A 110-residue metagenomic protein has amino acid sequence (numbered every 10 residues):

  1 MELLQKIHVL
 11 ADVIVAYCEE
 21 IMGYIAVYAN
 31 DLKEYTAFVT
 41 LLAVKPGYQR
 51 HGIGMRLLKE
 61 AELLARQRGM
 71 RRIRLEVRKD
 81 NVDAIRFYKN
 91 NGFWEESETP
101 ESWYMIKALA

Functional and structural regions predicted by a protein language model:
M1-L41, K45, L58-E60, L64 (+2 more regions): Acetyl-CoA-dependent GNAT
N30-L32, V44-G47, D80-V82, A110: Short coil/turn motifs at secondary-structure junctions
E34, G52, D83: Residues that form or flank phosphate/diphosphate-binding pockets in enzymes that use nucleotide phosphates
L41, Q49, V77: Base-recognition residues in the alpha-helical recognition helix of bacterial helix-turn-helix
L42, L57-L58, L75, L109: Generic leucine side-chain signal with a strong bias for well-ordered alpha-helical environments
V44, R50-L63, R86-N90: Conserved acetyl-CoA-binding loop-helix of GNAT-fold acetyltransferases
H51, R68-R71: Short coil/turn segments at alpha/beta junctions that flank glycine-rich nucleotide-binding fingerprints
R71-R74, R78-I85, N90-A110: C-terminal "cap" of GNAT-fold acetyltransferases
